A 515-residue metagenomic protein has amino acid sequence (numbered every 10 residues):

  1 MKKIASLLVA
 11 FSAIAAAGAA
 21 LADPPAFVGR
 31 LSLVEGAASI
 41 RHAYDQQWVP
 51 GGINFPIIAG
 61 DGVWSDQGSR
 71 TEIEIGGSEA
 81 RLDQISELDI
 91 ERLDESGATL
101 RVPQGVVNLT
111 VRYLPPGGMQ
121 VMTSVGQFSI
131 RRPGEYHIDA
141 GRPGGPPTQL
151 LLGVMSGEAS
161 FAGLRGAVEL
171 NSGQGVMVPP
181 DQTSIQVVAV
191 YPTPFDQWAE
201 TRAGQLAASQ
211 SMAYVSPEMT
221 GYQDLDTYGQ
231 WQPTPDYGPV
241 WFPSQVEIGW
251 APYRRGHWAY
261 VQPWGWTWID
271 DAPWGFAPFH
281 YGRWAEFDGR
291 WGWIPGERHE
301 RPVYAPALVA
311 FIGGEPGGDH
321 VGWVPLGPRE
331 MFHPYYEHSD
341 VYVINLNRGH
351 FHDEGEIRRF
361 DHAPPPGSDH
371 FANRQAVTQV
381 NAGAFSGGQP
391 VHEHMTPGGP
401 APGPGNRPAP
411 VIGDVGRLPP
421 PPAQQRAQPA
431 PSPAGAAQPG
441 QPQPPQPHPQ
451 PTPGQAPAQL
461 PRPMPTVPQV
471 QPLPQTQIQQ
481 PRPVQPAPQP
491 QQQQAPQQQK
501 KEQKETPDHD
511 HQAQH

Functional and structural regions predicted by a protein language model:
M1-L8: Bacterial N-terminal signal peptides that target proteins for export
V9-A10, A20: Cleavable N-terminal signal peptides
A20-S160, R165-V176, E200-R202, A208-Q210 (+1 more regions): Flexible, surface-exposed loop/linker segments and immediately adjacent secondary-structure boundaries
M177-H515: Low-complexity, repeat-rich tail regions
